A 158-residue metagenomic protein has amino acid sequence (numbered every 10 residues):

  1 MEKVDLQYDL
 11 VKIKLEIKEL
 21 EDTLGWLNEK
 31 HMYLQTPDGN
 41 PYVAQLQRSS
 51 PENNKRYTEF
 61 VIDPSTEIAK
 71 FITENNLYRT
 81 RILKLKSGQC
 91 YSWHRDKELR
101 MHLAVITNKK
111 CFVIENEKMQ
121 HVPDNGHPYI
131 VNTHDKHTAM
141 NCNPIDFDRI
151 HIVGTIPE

Functional and structural regions predicted by a protein language model:
M1-T73: Non-heme Fe(II)/2-oxoglutarate
T66-S87: A short glycine-rich, His/Asp/Glu-containing loop-to-beta-strand
Y78, K97-L99, D148: Residues that flank catalytic or metal-binding motifs in active/ligand-binding sites
K84-L85, R95-C111: Short, conserved beta-strand element in jelly-roll/cupin
K86-G88, N125-G126, H134: Tight coil/turn sites that cap or link beta-strands
S92-H94, C111-V113, V122, V131-P144 (+1 more regions): Short beta-strand His + acidic residue motifs that chelate non-heme Fe in jelly-roll/DSBH and cupin folds
M101-A104, P128-I130, P144-E158: A short hydrophobic beta-strand segment most commonly corresponding to one strand of the jelly-roll/cupin
A104-N125: A short beta-strand-loop-beta hairpin characteristic of the jelly-roll/cupin
